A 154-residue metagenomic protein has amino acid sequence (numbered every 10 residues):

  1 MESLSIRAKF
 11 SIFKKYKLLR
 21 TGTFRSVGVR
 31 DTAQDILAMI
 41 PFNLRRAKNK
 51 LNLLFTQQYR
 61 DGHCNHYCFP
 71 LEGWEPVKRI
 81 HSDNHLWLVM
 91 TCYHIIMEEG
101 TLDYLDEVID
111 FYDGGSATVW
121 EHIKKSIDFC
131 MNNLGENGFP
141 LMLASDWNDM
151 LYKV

Functional and structural regions predicted by a protein language model:
M1, K14, L19-G22, V29-D31 (+3 more regions): Terminal accessory carbohydrate-recognition/targeting modules of carbohydrate-active enzymes
M1-R25, N49, L53, F129: Low-complexity, Ser/Thr/Pro/Gly-enriched N-terminal "stalk/linker" regions
S3-S5, S11, S26, S82 (+3 more regions): Generic serine detector
S11-K17, N65-R79, S145-V154: Acidic/His metal-coordination segments adjacent to aromatic residues that form catalytic metal sites in metalloenzymes
R30-T32, I36-L141: Aromatic-rich carbohydrate-recognition surfaces in CAZymes
